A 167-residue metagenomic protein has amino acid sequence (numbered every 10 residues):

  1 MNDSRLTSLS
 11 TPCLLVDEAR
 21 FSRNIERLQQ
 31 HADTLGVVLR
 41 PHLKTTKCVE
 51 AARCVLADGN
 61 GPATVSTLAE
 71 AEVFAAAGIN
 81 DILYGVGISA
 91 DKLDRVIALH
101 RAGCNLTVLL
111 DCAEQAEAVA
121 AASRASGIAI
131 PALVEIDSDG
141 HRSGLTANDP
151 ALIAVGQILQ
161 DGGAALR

Functional and structural regions predicted by a protein language model:
M1-V16: Generic N-terminal amphipathic, Lys/Arg-enriched alpha-helix
V16-A19, T107: Short, surface-exposed alpha-helical recognition segments that flank or form part of ligand/macromolecule-binding
R20-A51, P62-T64: N-terminal glycine-rich anion-binding loops that anchor highly charged ligand groups
H42-L166: Active-site-proximal beta-alpha core segment in soluble small-molecule metabolic enzymes
